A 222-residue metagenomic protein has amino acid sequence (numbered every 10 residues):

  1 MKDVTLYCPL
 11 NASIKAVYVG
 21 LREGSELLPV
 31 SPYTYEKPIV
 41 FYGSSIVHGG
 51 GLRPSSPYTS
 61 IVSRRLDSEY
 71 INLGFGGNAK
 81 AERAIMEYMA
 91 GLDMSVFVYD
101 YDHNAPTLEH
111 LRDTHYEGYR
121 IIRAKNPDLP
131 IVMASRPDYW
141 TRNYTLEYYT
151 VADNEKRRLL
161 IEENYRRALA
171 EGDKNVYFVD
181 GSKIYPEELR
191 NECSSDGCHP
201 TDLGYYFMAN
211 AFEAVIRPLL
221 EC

Functional and structural regions predicted by a protein language model:
M1-I39, E213, R217-C222: N-terminal secretory targeting modules
E36-T59: Catalytic nucleophile-elbow at a beta strand-turn-alpha helix junction centered on a G-D-S/GDSL motif, marking
P38-F41, Y70-L73, V96-D100, P130-M133 (+1 more regions): Structural recognition of the beta-strand scaffold that forms the well-ordered cores of secreted hydrolase catalytic
P54, V62, A79-K125, V132 (+2 more regions): Oxyanion-hole/transition-state-stabilizing segment in secreted/luminal serine hydrolases and related acyltransferases
T59-I71, R166: Short helix-loop-beta junction
D102-H110, L146-K156, C193-L203: The substrate-binding groove and active-site-proximal loops of carbohydrate-active enzymes, especially glycoside
T141-D180: Substrate-gating cap/lid alpha-helix
S195-C222: Histidine-centered active-site loop/cap adjacent to the catalytic His in serine esterases/O-acetyl transfer systems
